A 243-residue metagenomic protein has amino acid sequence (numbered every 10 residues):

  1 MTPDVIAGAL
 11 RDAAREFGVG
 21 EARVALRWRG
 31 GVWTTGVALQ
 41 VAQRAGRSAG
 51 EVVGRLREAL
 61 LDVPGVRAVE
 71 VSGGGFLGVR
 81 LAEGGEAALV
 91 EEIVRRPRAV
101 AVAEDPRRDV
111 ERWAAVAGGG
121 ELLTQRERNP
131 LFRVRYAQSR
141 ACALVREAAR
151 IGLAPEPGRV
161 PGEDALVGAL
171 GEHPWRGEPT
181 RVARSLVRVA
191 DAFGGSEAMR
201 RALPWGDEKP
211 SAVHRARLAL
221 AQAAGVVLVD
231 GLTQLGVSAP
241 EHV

Functional and structural regions predicted by a protein language model:
M1-V243: Non-catalytic interaction-recognition regions
